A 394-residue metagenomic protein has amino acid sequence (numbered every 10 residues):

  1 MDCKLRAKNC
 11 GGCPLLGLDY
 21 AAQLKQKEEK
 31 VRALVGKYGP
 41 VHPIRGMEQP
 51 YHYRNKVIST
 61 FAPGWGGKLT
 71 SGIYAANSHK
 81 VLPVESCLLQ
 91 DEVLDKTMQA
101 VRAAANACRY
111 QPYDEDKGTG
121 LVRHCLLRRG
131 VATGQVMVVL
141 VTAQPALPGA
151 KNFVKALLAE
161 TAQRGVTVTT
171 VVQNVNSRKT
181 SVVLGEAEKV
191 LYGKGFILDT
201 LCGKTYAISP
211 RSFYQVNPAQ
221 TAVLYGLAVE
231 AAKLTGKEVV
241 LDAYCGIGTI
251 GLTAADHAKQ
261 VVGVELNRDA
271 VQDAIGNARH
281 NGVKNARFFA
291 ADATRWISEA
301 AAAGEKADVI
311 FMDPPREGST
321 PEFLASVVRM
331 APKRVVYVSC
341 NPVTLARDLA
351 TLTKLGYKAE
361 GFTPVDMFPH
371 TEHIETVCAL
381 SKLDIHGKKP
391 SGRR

Functional and structural regions predicted by a protein language model:
C3-R6, C10-C13, C340: Short cysteine clusters
G11-D114, L127, A132, A146-L147: Extended interfacial segments that mediate partner engagement and assembly in macromolecular machines
P43, K56, H124, T170 (+1 more regions): Extracellular/lumenal ectodomain signal focusing on beta-strand-rich modules and carbohydrate-recognition contexts
N55, G134-V136, K237-E238: Nucleotide donor/acceptor-binding cores
G72-A75, V139-V141, A274: Short, acidic/hydrophobic/Gly-rich beta-strand patch recurrent on exposed beta strands that often constitutes part
P112-T119, V240: Short helix/loop segment immediately N-terminal to the Walker
L127, G134-A143, T205-S209, V309: Short, aliphatic-rich beta-strand segments
P148-R394: Rossmann-like S-adenosyl-L-methionine
